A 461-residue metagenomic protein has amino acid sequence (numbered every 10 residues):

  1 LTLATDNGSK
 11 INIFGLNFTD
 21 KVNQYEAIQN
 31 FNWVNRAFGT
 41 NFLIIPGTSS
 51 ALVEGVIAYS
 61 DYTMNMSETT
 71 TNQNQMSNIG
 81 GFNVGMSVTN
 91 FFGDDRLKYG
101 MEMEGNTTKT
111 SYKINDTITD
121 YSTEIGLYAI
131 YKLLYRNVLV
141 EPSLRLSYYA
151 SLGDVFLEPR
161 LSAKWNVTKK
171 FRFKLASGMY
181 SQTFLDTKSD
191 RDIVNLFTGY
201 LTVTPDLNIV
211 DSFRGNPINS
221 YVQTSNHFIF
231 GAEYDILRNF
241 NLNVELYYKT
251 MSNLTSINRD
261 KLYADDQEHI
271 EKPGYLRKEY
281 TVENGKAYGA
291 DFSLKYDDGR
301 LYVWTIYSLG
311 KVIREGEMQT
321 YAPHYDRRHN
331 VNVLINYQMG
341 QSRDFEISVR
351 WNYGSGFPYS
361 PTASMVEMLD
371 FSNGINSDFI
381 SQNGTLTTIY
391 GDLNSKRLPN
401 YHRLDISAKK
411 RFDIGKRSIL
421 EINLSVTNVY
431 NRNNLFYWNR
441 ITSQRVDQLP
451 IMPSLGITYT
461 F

Functional and structural regions predicted by a protein language model:
N7-G81, K113: Flexible loop and strand-edge segments within Gram-negative outer membrane beta-barrel domains
K10, A51-S67, D120-R160, S293-K311: Surface-exposed extracellular loop regions of Gram-negative outer-membrane beta-barrel proteins
I13-N17, G55-D61, Y99-G105, P142-Y148 (+5 more regions): Transmembrane beta-barrel strands of outer-membrane/channel proteins
N30-I45, R172, A176-N243, Y248-M251 (+3 more regions): Outer-membrane beta-barrel signature, preferentially recognizing the C-terminal barrel domain of Gram-negative
N32-F38, M76-F82, T119-I125, V155-L157 (+7 more regions): Residues that define the transmembrane beta-barrel architecture of outer-membrane proteins
G81-S87, D120, E124-Y128, P217 (+4 more regions): Outer membrane beta-barrel strand-and-loop segments of large Gram-negative receptors, especially TonB-dependent
Y247-T250, H269-P358: Gram-negative outer-membrane beta-barrel transporters
N352-T385, R397-D405, K409-F461: C-terminal beta-signal and adjacent terminal beta-strands/loops of Gram-negative outer-membrane beta-barrel proteins
